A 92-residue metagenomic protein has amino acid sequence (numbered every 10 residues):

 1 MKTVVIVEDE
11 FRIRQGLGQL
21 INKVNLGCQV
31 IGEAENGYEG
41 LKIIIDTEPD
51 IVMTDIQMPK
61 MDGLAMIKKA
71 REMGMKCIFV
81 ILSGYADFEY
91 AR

Functional and structural regions predicted by a protein language model:
M1-T3: Non-catalytic signal-transmission and effector/linker regions of two-component phosphorelay proteins
E8: Conserved acidic carboxylate
F11-G32: Two-component/phosphorelay signaling modules centered on CheY-like receiver
G27-E35, I43, A91: Short hydrophobic/Thr-rich beta-strand motif most characteristic of the beta2 strand and flanking loop of CheY-like
L41-K42, D46-R92: CheY-like receiver
